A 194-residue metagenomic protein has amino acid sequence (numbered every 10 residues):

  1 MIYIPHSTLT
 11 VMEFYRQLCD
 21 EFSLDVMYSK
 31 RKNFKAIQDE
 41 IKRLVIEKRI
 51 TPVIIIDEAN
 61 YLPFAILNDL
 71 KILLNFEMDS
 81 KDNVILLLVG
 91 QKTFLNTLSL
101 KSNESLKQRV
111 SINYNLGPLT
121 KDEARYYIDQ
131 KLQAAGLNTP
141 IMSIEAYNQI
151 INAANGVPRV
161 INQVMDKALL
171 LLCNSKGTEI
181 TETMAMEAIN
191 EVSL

Functional and structural regions predicted by a protein language model:
M1-I4, M27-Y28: Conserved RecA-like helicase motor-core motifs
I2, I54-I56, L87-Q91: Structured catalytic core of nucleotide-sugar glycosyltransferases
I4-T8, T97-S99, S111-R125: Conserved AAA+ ATPase "SRH/arginine-finger" region at the nucleotide-binding site
L9-E13, Q17, L24-D69, E77-D82 (+4 more regions): Mid-core helix/loop region of P-loop NTP-binding domains shared across ATPases and GTPases
Q17, E21-D25, E40-E47, D69 (+9 more regions): Conserved, well-folded catalytic cores of nucleic-acid-processing and energy-transducing macromolecular machines
M78-N115: Canonical AAA+ ATPase core
S105, D122-D129, Q133-L194: C-terminal alpha-helical "lid" subdomain
